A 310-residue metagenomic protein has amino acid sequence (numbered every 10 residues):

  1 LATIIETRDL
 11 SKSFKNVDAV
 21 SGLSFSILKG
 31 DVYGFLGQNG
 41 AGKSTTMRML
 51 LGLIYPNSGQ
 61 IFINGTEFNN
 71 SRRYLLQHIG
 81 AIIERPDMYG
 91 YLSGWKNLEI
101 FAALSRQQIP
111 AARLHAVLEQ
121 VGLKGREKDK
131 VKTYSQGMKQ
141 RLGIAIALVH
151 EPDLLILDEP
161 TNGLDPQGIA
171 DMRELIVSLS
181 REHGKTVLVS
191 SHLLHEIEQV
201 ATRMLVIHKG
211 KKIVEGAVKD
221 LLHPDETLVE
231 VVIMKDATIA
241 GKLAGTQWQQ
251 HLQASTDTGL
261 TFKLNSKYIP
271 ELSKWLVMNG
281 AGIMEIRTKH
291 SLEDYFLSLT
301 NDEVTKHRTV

Functional and structural regions predicted by a protein language model:
L1, D225: Exposed loop/turn and edge beta-strand positions of beta-sandwich/beta-sheet ligand-binding modules
A2-T7, K12-V189, L194-H208, V214: ABC transporter nucleotide-binding domains
E67, H192, G216, K235 (+1 more regions): Short beta->alpha linker loops
R106, G184, W248-Q249, N301: Residue-level recognition of short, structured coil/turn motifs that connect secondary structure elements
K219-H223: Short acidic-hydrophobic catalytic motif
T227-L299: Short, charged/small-residue-rich alpha-helical element at the C-terminal edge of ABC transporter nucleotide-binding
E303-V310: Short, charged, intrinsically disordered terminal tails
